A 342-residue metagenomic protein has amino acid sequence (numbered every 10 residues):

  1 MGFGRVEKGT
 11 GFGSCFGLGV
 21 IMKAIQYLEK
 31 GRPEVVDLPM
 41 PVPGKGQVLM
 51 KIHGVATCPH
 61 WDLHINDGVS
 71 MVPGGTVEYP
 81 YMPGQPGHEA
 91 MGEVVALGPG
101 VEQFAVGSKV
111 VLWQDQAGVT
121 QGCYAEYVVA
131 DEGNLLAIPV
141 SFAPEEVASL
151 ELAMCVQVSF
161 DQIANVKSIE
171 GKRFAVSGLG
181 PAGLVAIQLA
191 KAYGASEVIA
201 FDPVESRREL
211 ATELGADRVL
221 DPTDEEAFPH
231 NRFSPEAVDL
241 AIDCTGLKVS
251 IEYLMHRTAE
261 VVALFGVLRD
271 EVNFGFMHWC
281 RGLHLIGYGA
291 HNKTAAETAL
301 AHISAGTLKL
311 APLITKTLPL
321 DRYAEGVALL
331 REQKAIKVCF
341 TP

Functional and structural regions predicted by a protein language model:
G9-I21: Short, Lys/Arg-enriched N-terminal segments with co-localized hydrophobic residues within the first ~10-30 amino acids
A24, K293-P342: C-terminal hydrophobic helical "lid"/dimerization subdomain of Rossmann-like NAD(P)H-dependent oxidoreductases
P41-A56, S70-Q116: Glycine-rich beta-strand-centered segment in the early N-terminal region that forms part of a ligand/cofactor-binding
T76-P83, H88, Q103, W113-S177: NAD(P)H dinucleotide-binding glycine-rich loop of Rossmann-like/cofactor-binding domains, especially the beta1-alpha1
A143-D224: Mid-domain Rossmann-like dinucleotide-binding core that forms the NAD(H)/NADP(H) cofactor-binding site
E225-E236: Short amphipathic alpha-helix with an adjacent loop that forms part of the alpha/beta core around
K248-A305, P342: Glycine-rich phosphate-binding loop and adjacent beta-alpha segment of Rossmann(oid) nucleotide-cofactor-binding
